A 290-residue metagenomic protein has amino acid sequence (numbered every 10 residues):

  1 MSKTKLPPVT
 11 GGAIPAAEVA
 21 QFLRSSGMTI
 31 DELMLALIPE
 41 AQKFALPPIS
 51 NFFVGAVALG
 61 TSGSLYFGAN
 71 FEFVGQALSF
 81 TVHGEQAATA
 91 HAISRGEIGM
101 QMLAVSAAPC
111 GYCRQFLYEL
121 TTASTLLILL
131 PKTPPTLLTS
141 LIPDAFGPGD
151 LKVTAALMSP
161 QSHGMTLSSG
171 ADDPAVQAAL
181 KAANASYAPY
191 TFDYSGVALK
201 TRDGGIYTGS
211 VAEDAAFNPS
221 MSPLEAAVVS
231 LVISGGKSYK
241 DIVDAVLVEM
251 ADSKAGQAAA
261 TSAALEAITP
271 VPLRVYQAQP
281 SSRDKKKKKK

Functional and structural regions predicted by a protein language model:
S2-A36, R95-A185, S234-K290: C-terminal binding/interaction regions
L37-A41, G84-H91, K181, S222-V232: Short, well-ordered amphipathic alpha-helical segments that serve as non-catalytic structural scaffolds within diverse
I38-P48, A178-P189: Beta-lactamase-like hydrolase cores
P47-I49, V57, L78, A87-G96 (+2 more regions): A glycine-rich beta-to-alpha transition motif near the start of alpha/beta enzyme domains, typified by
S50-G60, S195-T201: Short beta-strand scaffold segments in enzyme catalytic cores
F52-F53, Y66-A90, A104-T121, S210-V211 (+2 more regions): Local cysteine-cluster metal-coordination motifs and their immediate loop/turn environment, predominantly Fe-S cluster
G60-S64, K132, T201-G205: Short acidic-glycine loop/turn motifs at beta-strand connectors
A69-L78, V82, S186-G235: Conserved mixed alpha/beta catalytic, RNA-binding, or beta-rich assembly cores of soluble enzyme, regulatory
